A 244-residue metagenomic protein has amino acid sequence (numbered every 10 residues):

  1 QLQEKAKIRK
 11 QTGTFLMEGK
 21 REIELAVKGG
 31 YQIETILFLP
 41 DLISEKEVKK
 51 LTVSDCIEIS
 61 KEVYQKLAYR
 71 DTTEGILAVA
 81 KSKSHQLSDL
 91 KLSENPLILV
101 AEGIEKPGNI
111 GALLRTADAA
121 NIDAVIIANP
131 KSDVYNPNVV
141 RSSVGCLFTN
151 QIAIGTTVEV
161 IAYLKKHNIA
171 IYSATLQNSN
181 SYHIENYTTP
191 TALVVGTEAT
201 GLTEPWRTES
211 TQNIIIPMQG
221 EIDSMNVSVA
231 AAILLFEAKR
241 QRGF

Functional and structural regions predicted by a protein language model:
Q1-E45, K131-S132: Boundary-proximal intrinsically disordered activation/regulatory segments immediately upstream of a helical core
G19, E105-L113, N226-A230: Amphipathic alpha-helical repeat scaffolds
K28, L90-N178: RNA substrate-binding interface of SAM-dependent RNA methyltransferases
T52-K81: Glycine/small-residue-rich loop that forms an oxyanion/phosphate-binding "nest" at active or ligand-binding sites
I59-S60, E102, A128-N129, Q151 (+1 more regions): Short beta->alpha connector loops at strand-helix junctions that form conserved, small/polar/Pro-enriched
G75, A119-A120, V134, V139-C146 (+1 more regions): Structured adenosyl-cofactor binding patch, chiefly the S-adenosyl-L-methionine
G75-S93: Acidic/glycine-rich phosphate/pyrophosphate-binding loops and surrounding catalytic core that coordinate Mg2+
S173-I222: Active-site/ligand-binding-proximal alpha/beta "capping" segment
